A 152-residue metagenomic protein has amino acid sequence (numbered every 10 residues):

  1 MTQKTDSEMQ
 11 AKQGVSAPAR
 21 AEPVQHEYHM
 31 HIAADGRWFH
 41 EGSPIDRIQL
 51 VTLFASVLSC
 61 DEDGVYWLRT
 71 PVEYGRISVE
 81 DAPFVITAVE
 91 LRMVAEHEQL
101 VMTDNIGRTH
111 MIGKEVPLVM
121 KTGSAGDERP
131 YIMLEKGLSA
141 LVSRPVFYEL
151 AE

Functional and structural regions predicted by a protein language model:
M1-E152: Long, non-globular segments of proteins
